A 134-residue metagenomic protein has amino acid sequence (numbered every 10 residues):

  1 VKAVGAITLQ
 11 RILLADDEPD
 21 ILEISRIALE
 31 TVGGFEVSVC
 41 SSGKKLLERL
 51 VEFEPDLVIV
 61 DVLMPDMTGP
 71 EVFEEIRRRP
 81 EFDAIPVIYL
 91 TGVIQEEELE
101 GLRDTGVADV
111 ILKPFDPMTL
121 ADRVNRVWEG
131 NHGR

Functional and structural regions predicted by a protein language model:
P19-S38: Two-component/phosphorelay signaling modules centered on CheY-like receiver
V39-L57: Acidic, metal-coordinating helix/loop segments flanking the phosphotransfer/catalytic sites of two-component signaling
M64: Receiver (REC) domain active-site loop signature in two-component systems and cognate sites in sensor histidine kinases
A108: Short, glycine/charged-rich "phosphate-handling" switch motifs in NTP-dependent and phosphotransfer domains
F115-V124: C-terminal output helix
